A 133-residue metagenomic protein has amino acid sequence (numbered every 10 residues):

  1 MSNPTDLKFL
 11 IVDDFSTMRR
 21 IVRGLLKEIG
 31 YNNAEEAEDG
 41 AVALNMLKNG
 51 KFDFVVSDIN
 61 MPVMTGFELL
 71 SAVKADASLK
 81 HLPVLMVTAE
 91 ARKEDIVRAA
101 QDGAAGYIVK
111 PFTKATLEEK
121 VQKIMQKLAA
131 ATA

Functional and structural regions predicted by a protein language model:
S16-E35: Two-component/phosphorelay signaling modules centered on CheY-like receiver
E36-F54: Acidic, metal-coordinating helix/loop segments flanking the phosphotransfer/catalytic sites of two-component signaling
M61: Receiver (REC) domain active-site loop signature in two-component systems and cognate sites in sensor histidine kinases
A72, K110: A Lys-centered signature of the CheY-like receiver
F112-V121: C-terminal output helix
